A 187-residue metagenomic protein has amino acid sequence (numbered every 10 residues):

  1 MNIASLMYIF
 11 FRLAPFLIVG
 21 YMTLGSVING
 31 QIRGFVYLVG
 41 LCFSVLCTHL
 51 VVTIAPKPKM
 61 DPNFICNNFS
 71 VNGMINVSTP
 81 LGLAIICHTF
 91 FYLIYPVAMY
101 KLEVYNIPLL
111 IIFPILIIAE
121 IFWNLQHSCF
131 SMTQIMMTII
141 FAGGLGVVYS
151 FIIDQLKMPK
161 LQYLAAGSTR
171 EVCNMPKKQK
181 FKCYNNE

Functional and structural regions predicted by a protein language model:
M1-E187: Terminal transmembrane helix and immediately flanking juxtamembrane interfaces of multi-pass membrane proteins
